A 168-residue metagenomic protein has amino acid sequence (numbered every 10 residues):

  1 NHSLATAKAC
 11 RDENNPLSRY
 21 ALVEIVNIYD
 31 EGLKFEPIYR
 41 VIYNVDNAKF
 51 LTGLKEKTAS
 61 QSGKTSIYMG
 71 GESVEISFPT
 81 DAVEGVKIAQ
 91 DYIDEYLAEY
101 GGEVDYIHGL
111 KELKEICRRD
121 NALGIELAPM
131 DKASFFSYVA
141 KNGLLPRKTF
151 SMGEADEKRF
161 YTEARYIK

Functional and structural regions predicted by a protein language model:
N1-K168: Surface-exposed, charge/polar-rich loops and edge strands
